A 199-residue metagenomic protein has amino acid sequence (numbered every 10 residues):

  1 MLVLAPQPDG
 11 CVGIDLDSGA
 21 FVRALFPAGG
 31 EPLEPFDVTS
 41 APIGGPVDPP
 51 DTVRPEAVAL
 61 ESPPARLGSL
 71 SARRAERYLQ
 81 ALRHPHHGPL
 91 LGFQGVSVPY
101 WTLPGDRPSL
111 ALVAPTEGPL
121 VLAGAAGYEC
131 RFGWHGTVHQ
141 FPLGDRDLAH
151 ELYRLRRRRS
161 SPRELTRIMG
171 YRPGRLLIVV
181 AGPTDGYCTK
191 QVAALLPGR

Functional and structural regions predicted by a protein language model:
M1-G44: N-terminal ordered "arm"
E34-D37, I43-A114, P119, A126-E129 (+1 more regions): OB-fold/S1-family single-stranded nucleic acid-binding modules
